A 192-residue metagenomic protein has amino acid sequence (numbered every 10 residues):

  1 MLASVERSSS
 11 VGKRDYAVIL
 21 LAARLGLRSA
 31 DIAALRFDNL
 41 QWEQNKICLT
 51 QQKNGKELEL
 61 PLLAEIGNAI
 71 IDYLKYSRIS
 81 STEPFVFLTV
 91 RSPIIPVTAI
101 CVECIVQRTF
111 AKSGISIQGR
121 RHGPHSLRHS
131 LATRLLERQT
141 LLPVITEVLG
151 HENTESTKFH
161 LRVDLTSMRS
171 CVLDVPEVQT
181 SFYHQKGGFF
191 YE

Functional and structural regions predicted by a protein language model:
M1-E192: Conserved catalytic core of the tyrosine transesterase superfamily
